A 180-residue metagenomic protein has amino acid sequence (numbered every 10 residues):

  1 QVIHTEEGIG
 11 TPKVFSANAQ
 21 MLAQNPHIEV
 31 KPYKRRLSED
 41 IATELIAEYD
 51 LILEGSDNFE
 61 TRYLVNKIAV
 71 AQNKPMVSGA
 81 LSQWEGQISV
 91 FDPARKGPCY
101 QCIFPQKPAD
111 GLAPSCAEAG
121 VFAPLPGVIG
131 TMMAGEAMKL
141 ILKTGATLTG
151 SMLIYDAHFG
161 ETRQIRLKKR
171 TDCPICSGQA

Functional and structural regions predicted by a protein language model:
Q1-A180: Adenine nucleotide-associated cytosolic modules
